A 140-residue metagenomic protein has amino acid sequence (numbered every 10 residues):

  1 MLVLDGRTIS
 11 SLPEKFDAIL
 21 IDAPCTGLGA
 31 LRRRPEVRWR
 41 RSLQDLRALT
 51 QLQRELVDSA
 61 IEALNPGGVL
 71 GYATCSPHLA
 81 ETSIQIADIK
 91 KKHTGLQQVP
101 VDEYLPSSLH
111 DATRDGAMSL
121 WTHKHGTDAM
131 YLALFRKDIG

Functional and structural regions predicted by a protein language model:
M1-G140: S-adenosylmethionine
